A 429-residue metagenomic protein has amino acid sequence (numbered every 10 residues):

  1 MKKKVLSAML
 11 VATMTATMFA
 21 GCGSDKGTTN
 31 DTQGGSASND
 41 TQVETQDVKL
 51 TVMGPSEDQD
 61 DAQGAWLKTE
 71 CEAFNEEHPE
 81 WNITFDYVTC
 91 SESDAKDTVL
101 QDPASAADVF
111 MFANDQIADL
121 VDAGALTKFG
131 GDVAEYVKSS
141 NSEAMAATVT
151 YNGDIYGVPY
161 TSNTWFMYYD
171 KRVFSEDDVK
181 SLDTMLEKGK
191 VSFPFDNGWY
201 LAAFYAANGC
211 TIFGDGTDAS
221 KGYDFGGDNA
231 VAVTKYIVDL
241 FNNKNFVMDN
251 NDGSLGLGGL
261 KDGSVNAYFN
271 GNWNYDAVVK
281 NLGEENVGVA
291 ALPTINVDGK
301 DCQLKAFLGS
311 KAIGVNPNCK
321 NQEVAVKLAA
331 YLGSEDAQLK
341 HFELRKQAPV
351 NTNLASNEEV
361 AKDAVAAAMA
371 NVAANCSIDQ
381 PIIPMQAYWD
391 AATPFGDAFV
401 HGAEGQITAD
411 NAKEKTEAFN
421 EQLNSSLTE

Functional and structural regions predicted by a protein language model:
L6-A8, C22-Q116, G299, A418-E429: Conserved N-terminal structural module of periplasmic/extracytoplasmic solute-binding proteins
T17-G21: C-terminal motif of bacterial Sec signal peptides marking the signal peptidase cleavage site
D94-A106, A123, E187, N242 (+3 more regions): Short helices/loops that flank or line small-molecule/ion binding pockets
L100-Q101, S105-D108, Y136-Y169, K190-P194 (+2 more regions): A structural signal for short loop-to-beta-strand junctions that line the ligand-binding cleft of periplasmic/secreted
F112-F166, D177, G288-L292, D298 (+1 more regions): Hinge/lid segment of periplasmic solute-binding proteins
S220-N250: Glycine-centered hinge/linker elements that transmit conformational signals in sensory and ligand-binding systems
N281-R345: Extracytoplasmic/periplasmic substrate-recognition and gating elements
T352, A374-E429: Conserved C-terminal helix/tail region of periplasmic/extracytoplasmic solute-binding proteins
